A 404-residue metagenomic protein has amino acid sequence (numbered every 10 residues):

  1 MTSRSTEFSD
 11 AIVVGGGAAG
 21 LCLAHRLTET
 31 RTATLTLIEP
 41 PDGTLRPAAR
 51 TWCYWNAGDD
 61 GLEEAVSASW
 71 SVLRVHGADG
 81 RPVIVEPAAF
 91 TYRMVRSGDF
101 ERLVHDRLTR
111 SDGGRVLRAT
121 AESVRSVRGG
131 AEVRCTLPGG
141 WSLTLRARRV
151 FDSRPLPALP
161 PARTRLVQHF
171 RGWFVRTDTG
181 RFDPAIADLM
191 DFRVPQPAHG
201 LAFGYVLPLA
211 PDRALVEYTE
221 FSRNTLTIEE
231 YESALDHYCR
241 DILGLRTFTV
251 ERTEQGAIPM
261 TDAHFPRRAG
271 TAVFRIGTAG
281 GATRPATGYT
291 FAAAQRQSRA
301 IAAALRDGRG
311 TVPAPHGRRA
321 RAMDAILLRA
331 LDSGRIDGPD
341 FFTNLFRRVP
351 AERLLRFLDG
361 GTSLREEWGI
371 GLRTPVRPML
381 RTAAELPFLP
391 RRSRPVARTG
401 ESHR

Functional and structural regions predicted by a protein language model:
T2-A19: Beta1/beta-strand and adjacent pyrophosphate-binding region of the FAD-binding site in flavoprotein oxidoreductases
I12-V14, I38, T144-L156, V273-F274 (+1 more regions): Short hydrophobic core segments
C22, R26-G80, D99, R171: N-terminal FAD cofactor-binding segment of flavoenzymes
R26, R107-F248, T261-H264: Predominantly flavin-linked oxidoreductase catalytic cores and closely associated redox partners
Y54-T120, V124-G130: A conserved beta-strand/loop capping segment in the N-terminal third of enzymes that catalyze redox or closely related
P195-L201, G256-R275, A330-P350: FAD-binding beta-loop-beta segment adjacent to the flavin cofactor pocket
N224-E254, T271-F274, R296-G317: Flavin-binding catalytic cores
R299-R404: C-terminal helical "tail/cap" subdomain of flavin- and related membrane-associated enzymes
